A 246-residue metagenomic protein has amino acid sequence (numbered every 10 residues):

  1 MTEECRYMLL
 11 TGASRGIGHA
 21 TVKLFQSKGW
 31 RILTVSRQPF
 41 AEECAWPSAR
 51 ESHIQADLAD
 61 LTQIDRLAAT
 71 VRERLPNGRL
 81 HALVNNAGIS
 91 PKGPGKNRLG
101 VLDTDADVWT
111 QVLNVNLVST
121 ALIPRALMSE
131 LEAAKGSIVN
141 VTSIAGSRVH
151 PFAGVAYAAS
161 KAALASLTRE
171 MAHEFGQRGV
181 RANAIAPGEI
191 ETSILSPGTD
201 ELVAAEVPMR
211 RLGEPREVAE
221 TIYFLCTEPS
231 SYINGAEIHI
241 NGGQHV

Functional and structural regions predicted by a protein language model:
S14-R15: Conserved glycine-rich cofactor-binding loop
P94-V101, D105-T110, V203: Substrate-binding pocket helix/loop in short-chain dehydrogenase/reductase
P124, S160, T168: Active-site helix of classical SDR
S129, A172-E174, S231: Alpha-helical segment proximal to the catalytic Tyr-Lys
S143: Residue(s) in the substrate-gating loop at a strand-loop-helix junction that position the organic substrate next
G176, R181, I233-G235: Short, small/polar-rich loop/turn modules that mediate ligand/substrate recognition or access, typified
E214-H245: C-terminal substrate-recognition "lid" of short-chain dehydrogenase/reductases
